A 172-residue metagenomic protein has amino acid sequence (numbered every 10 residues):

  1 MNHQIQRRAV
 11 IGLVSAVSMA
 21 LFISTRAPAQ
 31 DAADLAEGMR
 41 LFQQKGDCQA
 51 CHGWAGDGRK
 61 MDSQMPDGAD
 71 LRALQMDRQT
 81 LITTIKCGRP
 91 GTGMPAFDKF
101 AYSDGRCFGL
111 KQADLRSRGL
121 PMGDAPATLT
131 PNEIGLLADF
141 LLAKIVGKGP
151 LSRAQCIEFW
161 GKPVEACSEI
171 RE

Functional and structural regions predicted by a protein language model:
N2-V14: Bacterial N-terminal signal peptides that target proteins for export
G12-F22: Bacterial N-terminal signal peptides
T25-A29: Sec/Tat signal peptide C-region and signal peptidase I cleavage site
Q30-A36, Q44-G46, W54, T92-E172: Flexible coil segments in periplasmic/lumen-exposed cytochrome c-class electron-transfer proteins
A50: Short, cysteine/histidine-rich loop/knuckle motifs that typically chelate Zn2+
K60-D67: Short cysteine/histidine-rich zinc-coordinating motifs and their immediately flanking basic loops
D70-L71, G93: Conserved beta-strand positions that form and line the central face of beta-propeller blades
C87-G91: Glycine-rich, acidic and aromatic/proline-enriched surface loops and short helix-turn segments that act as binding
